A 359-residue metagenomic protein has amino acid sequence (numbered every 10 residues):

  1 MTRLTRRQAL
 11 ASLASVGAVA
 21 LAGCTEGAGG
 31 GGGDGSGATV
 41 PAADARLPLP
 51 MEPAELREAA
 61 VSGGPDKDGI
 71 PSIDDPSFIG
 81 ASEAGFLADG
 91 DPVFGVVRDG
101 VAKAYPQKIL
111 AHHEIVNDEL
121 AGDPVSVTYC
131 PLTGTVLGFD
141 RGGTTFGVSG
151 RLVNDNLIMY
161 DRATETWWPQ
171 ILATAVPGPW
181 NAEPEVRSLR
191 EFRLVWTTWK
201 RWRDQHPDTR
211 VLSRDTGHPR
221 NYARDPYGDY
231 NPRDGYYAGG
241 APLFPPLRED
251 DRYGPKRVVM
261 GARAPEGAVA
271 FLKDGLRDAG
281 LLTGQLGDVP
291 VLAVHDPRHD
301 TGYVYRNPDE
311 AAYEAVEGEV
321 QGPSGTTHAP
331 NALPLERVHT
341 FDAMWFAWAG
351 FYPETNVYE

Functional and structural regions predicted by a protein language model:
M1-V16: N-terminal secretory signal peptides and thylakoid transit peptides that target proteins across membranes
G23-C24: N-terminal Sec signal peptide cleavage junction
G29-E359: Mid-to-C-terminal functional-domain signal that highlights helix-capping/loop sites within ligand-binding modules
